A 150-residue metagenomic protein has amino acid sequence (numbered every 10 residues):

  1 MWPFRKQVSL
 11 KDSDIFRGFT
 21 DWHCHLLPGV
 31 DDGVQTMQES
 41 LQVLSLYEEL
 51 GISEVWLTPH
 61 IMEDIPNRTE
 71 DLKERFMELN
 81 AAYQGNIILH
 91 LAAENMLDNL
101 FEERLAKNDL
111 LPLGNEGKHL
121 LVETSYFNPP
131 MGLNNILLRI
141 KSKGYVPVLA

Functional and structural regions predicted by a protein language model:
M1-N86: An N-terminally biased module of ancient metal coordination in phosphate/nucleic-acid-related enzymes
R68-A150: Extended substrate/RNA-proximal surfaces in nucleic-acid metabolism proteins
